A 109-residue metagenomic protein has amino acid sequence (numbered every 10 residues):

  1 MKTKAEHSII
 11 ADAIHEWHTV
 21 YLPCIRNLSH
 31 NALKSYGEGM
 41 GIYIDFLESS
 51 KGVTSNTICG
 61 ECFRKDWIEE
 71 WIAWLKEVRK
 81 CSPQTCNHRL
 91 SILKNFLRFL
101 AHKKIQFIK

Functional and structural regions predicted by a protein language model:
M1-A11: Acidic, low-complexity proline/glycine-rich segments
K2-K4, E16-N31, G37-K109: N-terminal core-binding DNA-recognition domain of tyrosine recombinases/integrases
